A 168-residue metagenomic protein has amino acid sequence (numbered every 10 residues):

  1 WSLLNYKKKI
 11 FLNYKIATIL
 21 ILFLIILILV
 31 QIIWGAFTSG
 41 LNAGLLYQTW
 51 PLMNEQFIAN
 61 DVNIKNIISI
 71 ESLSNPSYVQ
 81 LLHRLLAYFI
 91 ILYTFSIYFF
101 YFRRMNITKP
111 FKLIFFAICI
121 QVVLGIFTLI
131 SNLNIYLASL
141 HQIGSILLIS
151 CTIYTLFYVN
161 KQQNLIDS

Functional and structural regions predicted by a protein language model:
W1-S168: Polytopic transmembrane helical bundles with strong interfacial aromatic enrichment
